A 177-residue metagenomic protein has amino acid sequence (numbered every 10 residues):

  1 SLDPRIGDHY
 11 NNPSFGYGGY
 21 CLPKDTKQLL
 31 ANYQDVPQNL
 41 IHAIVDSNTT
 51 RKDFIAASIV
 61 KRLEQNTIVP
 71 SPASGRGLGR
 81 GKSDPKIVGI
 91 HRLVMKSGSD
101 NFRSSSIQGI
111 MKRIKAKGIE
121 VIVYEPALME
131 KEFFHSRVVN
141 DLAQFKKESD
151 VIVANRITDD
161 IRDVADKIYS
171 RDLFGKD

Functional and structural regions predicted by a protein language model:
S1-D177: Structural/interface elements that position substrates and couple domains in central-metabolism enzymes
